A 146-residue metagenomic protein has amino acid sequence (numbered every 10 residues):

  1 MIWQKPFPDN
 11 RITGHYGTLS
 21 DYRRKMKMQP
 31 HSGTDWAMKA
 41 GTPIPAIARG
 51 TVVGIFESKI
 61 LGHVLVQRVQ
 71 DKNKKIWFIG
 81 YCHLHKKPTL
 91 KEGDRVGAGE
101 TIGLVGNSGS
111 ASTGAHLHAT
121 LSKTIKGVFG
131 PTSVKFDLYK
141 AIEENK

Functional and structural regions predicted by a protein language model:
M1-H63, K72, A98, A111: Surface-exposed, glycine-biased beta-strand/turn segments
M1-P8, A37, I76-W77, K91-E100 (+2 more regions): Acidic, glycine-rich catalytic/binding loops that coordinate metals and/or anionic ligands
D35, V66, G80-H83, L104 (+1 more regions): Conserved beta-strand positions that form and line the central face of beta-propeller blades
A40, F56, P88, V105-G109 (+2 more regions): Sec/Tat-exported extracytoplasmic proteins
I47-P88, G114-H116, T120: Zn2+-dependent peptidoglycan hydrolase active-site motif and core
V52-V53, V64-V69, V96, V105 (+2 more regions): Extended aliphatic helical segments
L65, P88-G114: Beta-rich strand-turn-strand
